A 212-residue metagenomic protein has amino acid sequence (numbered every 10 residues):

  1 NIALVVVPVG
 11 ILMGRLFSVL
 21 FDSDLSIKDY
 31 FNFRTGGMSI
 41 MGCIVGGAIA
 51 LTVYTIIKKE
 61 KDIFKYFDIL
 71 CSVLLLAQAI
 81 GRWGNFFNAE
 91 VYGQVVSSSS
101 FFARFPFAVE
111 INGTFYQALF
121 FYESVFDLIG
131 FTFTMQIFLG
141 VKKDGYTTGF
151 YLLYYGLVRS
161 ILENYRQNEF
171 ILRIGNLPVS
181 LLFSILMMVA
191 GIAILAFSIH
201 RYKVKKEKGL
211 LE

Functional and structural regions predicted by a protein language model:
N1-E212: A feature for loop-to-transmembrane-helix boundaries and adjacent hydrophobic helices in multi-pass integral membrane
